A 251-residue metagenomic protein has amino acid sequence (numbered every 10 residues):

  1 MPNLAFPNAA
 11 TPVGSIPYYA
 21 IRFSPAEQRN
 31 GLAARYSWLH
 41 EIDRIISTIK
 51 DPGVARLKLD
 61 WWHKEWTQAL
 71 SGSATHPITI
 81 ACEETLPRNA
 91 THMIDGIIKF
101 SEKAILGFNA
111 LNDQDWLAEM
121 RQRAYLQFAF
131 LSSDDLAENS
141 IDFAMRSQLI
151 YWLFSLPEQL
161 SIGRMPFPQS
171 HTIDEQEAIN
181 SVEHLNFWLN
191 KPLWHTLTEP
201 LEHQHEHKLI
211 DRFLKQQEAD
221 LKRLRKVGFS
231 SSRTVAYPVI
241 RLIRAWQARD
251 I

Functional and structural regions predicted by a protein language model:
M1-K64, S71-E83, I97, M120-A129 (+2 more regions): Catalytic cores of Mg2+-dependent Asp-rich isoprenoid enzymes
R44-T48, Q68, G107-A110, S133: General structural signal for alpha-helix termini and helix-helix connectors
E65-D113: Hydrophobic/aromatic-rich structural module bridging two neighboring secondary-structure elements via a short loop
M93, L136-N139: Short, surface-exposed acidic
F100-A137: Glycine-rich active-site/cofactor-binding loop and its immediate structural neighborhood
